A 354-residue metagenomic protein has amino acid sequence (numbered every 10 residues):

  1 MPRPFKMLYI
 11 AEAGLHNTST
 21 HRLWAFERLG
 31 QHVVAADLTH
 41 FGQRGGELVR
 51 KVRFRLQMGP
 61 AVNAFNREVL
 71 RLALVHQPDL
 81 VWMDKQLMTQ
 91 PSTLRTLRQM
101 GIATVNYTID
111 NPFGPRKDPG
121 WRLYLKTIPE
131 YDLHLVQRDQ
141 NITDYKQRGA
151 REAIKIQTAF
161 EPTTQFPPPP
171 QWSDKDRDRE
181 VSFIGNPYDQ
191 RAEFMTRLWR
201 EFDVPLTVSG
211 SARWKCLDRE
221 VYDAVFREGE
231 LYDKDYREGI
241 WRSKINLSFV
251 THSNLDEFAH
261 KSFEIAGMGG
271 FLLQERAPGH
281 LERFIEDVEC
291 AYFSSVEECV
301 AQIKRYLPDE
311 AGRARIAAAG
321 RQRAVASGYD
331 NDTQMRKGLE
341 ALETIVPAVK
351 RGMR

Functional and structural regions predicted by a protein language model:
P2-R55, P60-H76, D84-S92, P115 (+2 more regions): Nucleotide-sugar donor-binding catalytic core of glycosyltransferases
M83-K85, L97-T104: Short, conserved structural micro-motifs that define repeat-unit consensus positions and nucleotide-binding loops
V105-D118: A short, histidine- and acid-enriched strand-loop-helix "catalytic/donor-clamping" loop that lines the nucleotide-sugar
C290-V296, R305-E310: Conserved acidic donor-binding segment of nucleotide-sugar-dependent glycosyltransferases
L307-P308, L339-M353: Short, hydrophobic alpha-helical segments
P308-E340: A charged, aromatic-enriched C-terminal amphipathic alpha-helix characteristic of glycosyltransferases across folds
